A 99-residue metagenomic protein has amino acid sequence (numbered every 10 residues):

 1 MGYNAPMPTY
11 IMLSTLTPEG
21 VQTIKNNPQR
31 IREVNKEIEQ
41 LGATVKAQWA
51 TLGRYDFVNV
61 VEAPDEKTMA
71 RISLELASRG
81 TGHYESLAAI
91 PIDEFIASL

Functional and structural regions predicted by a protein language model:
G2-L99: A compositional/biophysical signature of low hydrophobicity enriched in polar/charged and small residues
